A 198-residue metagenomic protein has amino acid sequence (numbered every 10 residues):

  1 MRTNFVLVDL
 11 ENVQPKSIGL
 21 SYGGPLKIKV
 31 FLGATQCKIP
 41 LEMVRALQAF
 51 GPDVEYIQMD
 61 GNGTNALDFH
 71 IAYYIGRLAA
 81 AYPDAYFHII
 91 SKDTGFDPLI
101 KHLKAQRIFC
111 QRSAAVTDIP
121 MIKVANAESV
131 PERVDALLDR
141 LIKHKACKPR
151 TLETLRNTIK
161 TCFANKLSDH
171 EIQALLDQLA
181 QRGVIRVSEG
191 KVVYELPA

Functional and structural regions predicted by a protein language model:
M1-F5: Extreme N-terminal starter segment of soluble prokaryotic enzymes
L7-D9, S91: Generic enzyme active-site microenvironment
L10-I18: Short acidic, Gly/Ser-rich segments with clustered Asp/Glu that frequently serve as metal-coordination loops in enzyme
Q14-P15, I71, I172: Amphipathic coiled-coil/heptad-repeat helices and related helical stalk/stem segments that mediate oligomerization
S21-P25: Short, conserved loop/helix-junction motifs that constitute active-site signature segments in enzyme catalytic cores
K27-A146: Nuclease catalytic cores that cleave nucleic-acid phosphodiester bonds, predominantly acidic two-metal-ion
A81, I90, T94, N126-A198: N-terminal regulatory modules in eukaryotic regulatory proteins
